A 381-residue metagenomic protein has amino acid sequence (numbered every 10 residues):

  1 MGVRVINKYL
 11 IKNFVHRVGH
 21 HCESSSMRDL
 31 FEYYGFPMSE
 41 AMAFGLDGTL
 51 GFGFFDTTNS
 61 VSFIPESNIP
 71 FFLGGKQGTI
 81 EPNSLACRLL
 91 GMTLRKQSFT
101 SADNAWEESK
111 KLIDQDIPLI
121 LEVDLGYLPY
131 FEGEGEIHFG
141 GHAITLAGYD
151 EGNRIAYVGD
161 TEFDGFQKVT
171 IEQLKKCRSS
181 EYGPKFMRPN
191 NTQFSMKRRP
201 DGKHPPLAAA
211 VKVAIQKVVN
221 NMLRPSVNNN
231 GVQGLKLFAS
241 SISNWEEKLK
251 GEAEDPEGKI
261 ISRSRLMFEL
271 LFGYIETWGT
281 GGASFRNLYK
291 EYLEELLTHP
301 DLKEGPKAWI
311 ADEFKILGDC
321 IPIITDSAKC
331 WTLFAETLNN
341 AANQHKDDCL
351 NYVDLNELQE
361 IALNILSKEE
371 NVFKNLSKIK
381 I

Functional and structural regions predicted by a protein language model:
G2-E40, G48-H204, S377: Conserved active-site-adjacent core of cysteine acyl-enzyme catalytic domains
R17, K96, R198-A209, N229 (+4 more regions): Charge-dense, low-complexity intrinsically disordered segments
Y33, P37, D116, I120 (+13 more regions): Short secondary-structure junctions and interdomain/linker hinges
E151-G281: Noncatalytic regulatory segments and standalone regulatory/sensor domains
T280-I381: Extended, amphipathic alpha-helical scaffolds
